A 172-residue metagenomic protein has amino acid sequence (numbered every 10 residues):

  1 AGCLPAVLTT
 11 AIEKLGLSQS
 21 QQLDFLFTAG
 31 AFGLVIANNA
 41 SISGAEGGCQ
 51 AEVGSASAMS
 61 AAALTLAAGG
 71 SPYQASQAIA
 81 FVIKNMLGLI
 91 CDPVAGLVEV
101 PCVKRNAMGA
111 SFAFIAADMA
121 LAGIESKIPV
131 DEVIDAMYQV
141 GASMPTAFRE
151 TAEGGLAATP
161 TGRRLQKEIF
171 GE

Functional and structural regions predicted by a protein language model:
A1, S43-A51, L97-K104: A short glycine/serine-rich beta->alpha loop
A1-L8, A51-A56: Conserved phosphate/anionic-ligand binding catalytic regions in large, soluble enzymes, centered on
C3, L17, Q21-D24, E52 (+1 more regions): Short, contiguous, pocket-lining structural segments that sit at or immediately flank catalytic/ligand-binding sites
P5-L17, L64-G69: Alpha-helical support elements that line or immediately flank enzyme active sites and cofactor-binding pockets
Q21-S41, N85-D92: Acidic-glycine-rich active-site phosphate/pyrophosphate-binding loop
T28-A29, G33, E52-M59, V82: Hydrophobic alpha-helical segments embedded in the membrane of multi-pass proteins
A37, I42-Q50, A56-S57, A61-T65: N-terminal glycine-/lysine-enriched basic segments
S57, A62-E172: Functionally critical mobile loop/hinge segments
